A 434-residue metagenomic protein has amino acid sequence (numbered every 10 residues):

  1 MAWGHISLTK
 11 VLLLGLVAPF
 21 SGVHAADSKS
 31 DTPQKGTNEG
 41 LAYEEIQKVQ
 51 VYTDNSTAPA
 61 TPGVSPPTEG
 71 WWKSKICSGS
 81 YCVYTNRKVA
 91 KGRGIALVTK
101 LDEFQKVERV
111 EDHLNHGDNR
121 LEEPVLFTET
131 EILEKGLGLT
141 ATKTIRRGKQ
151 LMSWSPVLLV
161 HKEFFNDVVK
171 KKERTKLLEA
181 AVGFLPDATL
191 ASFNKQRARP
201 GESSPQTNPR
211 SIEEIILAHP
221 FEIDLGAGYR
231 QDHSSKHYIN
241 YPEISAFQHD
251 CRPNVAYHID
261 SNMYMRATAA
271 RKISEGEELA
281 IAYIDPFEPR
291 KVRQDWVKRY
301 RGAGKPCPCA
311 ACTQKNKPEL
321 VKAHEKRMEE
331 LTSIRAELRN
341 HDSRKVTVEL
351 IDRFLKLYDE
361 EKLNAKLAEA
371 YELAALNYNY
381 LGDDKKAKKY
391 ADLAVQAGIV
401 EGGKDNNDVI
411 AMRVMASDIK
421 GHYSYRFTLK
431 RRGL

Functional and structural regions predicted by a protein language model:
A2-R147, M152, L158, A218-I223 (+3 more regions): Accessory low-complexity/Zn-finger-associated flanking regions of SET/PR-domain chromatin methyltransferases
G4, L185-P186, E288-V292, K366 (+1 more regions): General structural signal for secondary-structure boundaries
D27, G228-Y229, Y238-L381, K386 (+2 more regions): C-terminal SET catalytic tail plus cysteine-rich post-SET Zn-binding segment of SAM-dependent SET-domain
P124-E131, D232-S234, P253-I259: Intrinsically disordered, low-complexity segments enriched in polar/charged residues with Gly/Pro, especially when
E131-N166, R266-F287: Conserved SET/PR-domain catalytic core that frames the SAM/AdoMet-binding pocket
M152-N254, A310-A311: Catalytic cores of histone-lysine modification enzymes
F165, K170-K172, K298-R299, K404-N406: Short, charged/polar low-complexity linear motifs in solvent-exposed/disordered segments
S192-N208, K322-H341, V395, V400 (+1 more regions): A broadly tuned preference for mixed-charge, low-complexity surface segments
